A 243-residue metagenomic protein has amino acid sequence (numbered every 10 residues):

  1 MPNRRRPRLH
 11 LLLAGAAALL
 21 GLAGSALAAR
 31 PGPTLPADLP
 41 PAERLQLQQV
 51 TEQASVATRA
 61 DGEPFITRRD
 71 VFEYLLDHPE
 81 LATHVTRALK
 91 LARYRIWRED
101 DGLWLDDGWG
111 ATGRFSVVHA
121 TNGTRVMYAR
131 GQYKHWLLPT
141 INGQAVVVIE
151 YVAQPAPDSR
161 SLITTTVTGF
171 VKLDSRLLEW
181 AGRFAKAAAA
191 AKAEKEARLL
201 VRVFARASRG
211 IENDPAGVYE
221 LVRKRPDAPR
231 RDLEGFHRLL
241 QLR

Functional and structural regions predicted by a protein language model:
P2-A16: Bacterial N-terminal signal peptides that target proteins for export
A23-S25: N-terminal signal peptide c-region/cleavage motif recognized by signal peptidases
A28-D100: Hydrophobic ligand-binding cavity/cleft-lining segments
A29-L39, E150-R243: Terminal "cap-and-tail" regions of soluble proteins that handle hydrophobic small molecules
G62-D70, L76, T140, A187-R198: Soluble non-cytosolic domains of exported or imported proteins
L81-A82, A111, Q132-W136, V171-S175: Solvent-exposed loop/turn segments at secondary-structure junctions within structured extracellular/periplasmic domains
A82-D106, K224-H237: Short solvent-exposed beta->alpha transition segments
I96-V146: Glycine-rich portal/gate segments that line the openings of hydrophobic small-molecule binding cavities
